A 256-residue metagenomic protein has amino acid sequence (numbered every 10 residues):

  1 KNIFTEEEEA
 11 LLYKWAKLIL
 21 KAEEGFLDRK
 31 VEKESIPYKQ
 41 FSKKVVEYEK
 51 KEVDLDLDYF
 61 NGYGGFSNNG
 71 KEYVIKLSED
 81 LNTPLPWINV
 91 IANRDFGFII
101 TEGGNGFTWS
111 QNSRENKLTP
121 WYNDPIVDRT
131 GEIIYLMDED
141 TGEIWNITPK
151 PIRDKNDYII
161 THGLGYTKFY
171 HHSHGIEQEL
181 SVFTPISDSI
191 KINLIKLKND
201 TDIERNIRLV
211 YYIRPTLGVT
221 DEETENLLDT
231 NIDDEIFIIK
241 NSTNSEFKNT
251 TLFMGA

Functional and structural regions predicted by a protein language model:
K1-A256: Anionic coordination/interaction segments
